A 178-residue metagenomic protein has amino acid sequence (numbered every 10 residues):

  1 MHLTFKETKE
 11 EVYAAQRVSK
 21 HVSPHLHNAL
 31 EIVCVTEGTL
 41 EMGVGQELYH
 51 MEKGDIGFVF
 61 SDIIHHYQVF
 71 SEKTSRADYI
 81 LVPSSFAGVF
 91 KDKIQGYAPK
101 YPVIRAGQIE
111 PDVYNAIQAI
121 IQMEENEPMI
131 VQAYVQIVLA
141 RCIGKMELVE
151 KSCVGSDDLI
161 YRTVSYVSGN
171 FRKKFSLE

Functional and structural regions predicted by a protein language model:
M1-I56, S71: Generic protein-terminus/edge-of-domain signal
M1-Q16, G57, S61-N126, Q136-L148: A hydrophobic/aromatic-rich effector-binding and dimerization subdomain of bacterial HTH-type transcriptional regulators
E31, Q108, I130, R162 (+1 more regions): Amphipathic alpha-helical recognition patches that constitute DNA-binding helices
T36, Y114-E125, V164, S168-F171: Regular secondary-structure segments
L40, H65, K173: Glycine-centered loop/turn positions within well-structured domains that cap or flank conserved ligand/cofactor-binding
I109, M123-V131, S152, S156 (+1 more regions): Residue-level recognition of alpha-helical structural elements
K151-L177: A short, Lys/Arg-enriched amphipathic alpha-helix from helix-turn-helix/homeodomain DNA-binding modules
